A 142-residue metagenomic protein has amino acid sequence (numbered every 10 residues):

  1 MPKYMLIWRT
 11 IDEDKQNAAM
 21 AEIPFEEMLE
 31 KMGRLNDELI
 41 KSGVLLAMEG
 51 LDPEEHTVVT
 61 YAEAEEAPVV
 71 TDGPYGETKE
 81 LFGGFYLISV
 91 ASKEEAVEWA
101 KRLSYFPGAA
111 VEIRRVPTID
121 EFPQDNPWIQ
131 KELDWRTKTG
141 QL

Functional and structural regions predicted by a protein language model:
M1-L142: Conserved, structured core segments of small domains
